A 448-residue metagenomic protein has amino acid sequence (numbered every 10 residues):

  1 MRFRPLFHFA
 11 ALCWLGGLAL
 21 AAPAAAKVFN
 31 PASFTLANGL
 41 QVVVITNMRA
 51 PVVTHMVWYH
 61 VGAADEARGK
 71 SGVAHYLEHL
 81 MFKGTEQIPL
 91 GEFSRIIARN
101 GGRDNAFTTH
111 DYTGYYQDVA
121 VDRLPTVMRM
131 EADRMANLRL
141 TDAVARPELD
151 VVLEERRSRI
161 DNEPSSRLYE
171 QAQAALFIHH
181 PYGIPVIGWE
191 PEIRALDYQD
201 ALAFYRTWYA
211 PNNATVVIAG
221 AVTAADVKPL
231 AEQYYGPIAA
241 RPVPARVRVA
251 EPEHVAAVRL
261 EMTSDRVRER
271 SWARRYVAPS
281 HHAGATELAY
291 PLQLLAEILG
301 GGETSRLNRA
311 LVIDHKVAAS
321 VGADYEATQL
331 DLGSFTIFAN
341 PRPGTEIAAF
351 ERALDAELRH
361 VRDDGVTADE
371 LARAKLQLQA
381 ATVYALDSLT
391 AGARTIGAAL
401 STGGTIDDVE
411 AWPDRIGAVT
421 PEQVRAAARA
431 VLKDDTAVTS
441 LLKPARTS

Functional and structural regions predicted by a protein language model:
H8-A19: Bacterial N-terminal signal peptides
A26-Y59, A63: Mature N-terminal segment immediately following signal peptide/propeptide cleavage in secreted/periplasmic
H55-D118, I184-V186, G301-V317, Q329: M16/MPP (pitrilysin/insulinase) zinc-metallopeptidase core fold and M16-derived inactive scaffolds
G84, V127, R159-A210, A231-Y234 (+3 more regions): Scaffold signal of the M16-like zinc-metallopeptidase fold and its non-catalytic homologs
G84-Q87, D118-L149, A283, A327-A385: M16/insulysin-pitrilysin zinc metalloprotease superfamily fold
I178, V186, T215-H282, D434 (+1 more regions): An aromatic/glycine/proline-enriched structural segment found at the starts of mature extracellular/organellar domains
T215-V217, F338-P341, V361, D369-S448: C-terminal regions of mature proteins
A273-V277, L299-P341: A structural supersecondary motif
